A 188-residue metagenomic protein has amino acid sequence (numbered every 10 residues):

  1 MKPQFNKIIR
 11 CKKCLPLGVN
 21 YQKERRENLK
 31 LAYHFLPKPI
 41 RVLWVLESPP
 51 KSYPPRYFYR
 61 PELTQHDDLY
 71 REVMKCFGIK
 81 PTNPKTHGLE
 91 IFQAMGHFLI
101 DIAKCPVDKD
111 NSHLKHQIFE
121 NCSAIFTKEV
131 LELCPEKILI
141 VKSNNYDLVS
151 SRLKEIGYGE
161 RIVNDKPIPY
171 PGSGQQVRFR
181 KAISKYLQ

Functional and structural regions predicted by a protein language model:
M1-R152, I156: A polyanion-binding, active-site-adjacent surface
M74-T82, G157-Q188: Short, flexible loop segments at boundaries between secondary-structure elements
